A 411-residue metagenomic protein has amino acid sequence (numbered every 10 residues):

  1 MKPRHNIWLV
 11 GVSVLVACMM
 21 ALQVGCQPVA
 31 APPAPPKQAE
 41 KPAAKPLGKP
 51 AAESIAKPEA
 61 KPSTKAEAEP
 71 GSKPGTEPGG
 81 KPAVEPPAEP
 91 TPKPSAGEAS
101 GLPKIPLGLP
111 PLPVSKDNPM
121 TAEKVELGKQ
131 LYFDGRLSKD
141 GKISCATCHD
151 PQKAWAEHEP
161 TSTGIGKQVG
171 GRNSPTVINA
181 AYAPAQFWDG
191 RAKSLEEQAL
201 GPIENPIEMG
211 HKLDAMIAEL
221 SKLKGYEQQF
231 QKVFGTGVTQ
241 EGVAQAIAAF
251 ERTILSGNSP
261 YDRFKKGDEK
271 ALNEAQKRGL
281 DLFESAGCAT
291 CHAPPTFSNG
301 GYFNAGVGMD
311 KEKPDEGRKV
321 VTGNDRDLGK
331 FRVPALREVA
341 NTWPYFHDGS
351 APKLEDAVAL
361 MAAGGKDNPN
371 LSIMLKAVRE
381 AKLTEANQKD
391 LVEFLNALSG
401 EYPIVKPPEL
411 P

Functional and structural regions predicted by a protein language model:
K2-W8, C18-K41, K45, K49 (+6 more regions): Periplasmic c-type cytochrome electron-transfer domains
